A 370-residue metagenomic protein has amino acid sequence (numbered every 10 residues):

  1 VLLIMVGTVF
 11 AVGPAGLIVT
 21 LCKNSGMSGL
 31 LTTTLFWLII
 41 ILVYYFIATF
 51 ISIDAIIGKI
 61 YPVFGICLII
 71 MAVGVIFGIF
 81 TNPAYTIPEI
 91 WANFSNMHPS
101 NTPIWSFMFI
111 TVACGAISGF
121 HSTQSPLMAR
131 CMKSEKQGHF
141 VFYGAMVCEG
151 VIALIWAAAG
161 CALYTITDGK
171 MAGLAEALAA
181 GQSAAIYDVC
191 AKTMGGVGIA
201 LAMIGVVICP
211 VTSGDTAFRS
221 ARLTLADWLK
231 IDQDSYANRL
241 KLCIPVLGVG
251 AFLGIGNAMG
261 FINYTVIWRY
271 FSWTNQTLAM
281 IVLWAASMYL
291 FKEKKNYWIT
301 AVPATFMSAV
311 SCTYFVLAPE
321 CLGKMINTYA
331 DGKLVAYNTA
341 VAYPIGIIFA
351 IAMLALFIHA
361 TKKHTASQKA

Functional and structural regions predicted by a protein language model:
V1-L2, W37-I40, H98-A113, L154 (+4 more regions): Select transmembrane alpha-helical segments in multipass membrane proteins
V1-T49, A113-I117, G205-D215, D234: Helix-loop-helix module between adjacent transmembrane segments
V1-T8, G144-W156, P245, N275: Membrane-embedded alpha-helical segments of transport systems, primarily multispan ion/solute transporters
V12-F36, L127-G150, A185-D188, G214-L242: Helix-loop-helix connectors at the membrane interface of multi-pass transporters/channels
A48, G58, C67, G74-A84 (+2 more regions): A generic transmembrane alpha-helix motif of multi-pass inner-membrane proteins
I76-A92, A145-D188, I255-I262: Extracellular/periplasmic helix-exit of transmembrane alpha-helices
V112-G115, F142-G150, V206-C209, A304-M307: Transmembrane helix-bundle signature of multi-pass membrane transporters/permeases
A159-I204, S213, A217, W228-D234: Helix-loop-helix junctions that connect adjacent transmembrane helices in secondary transporters/permeases, recognized
